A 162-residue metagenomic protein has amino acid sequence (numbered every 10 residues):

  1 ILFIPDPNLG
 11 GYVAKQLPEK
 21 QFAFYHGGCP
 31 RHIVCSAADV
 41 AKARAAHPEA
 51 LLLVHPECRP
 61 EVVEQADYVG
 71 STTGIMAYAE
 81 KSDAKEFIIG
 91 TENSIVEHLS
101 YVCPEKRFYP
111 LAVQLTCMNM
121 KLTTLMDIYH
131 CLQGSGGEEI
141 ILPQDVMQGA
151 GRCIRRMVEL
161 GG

Functional and structural regions predicted by a protein language model:
I1-G162: The feature marks the mature, well-folded catalytic cores of soluble enzymes
